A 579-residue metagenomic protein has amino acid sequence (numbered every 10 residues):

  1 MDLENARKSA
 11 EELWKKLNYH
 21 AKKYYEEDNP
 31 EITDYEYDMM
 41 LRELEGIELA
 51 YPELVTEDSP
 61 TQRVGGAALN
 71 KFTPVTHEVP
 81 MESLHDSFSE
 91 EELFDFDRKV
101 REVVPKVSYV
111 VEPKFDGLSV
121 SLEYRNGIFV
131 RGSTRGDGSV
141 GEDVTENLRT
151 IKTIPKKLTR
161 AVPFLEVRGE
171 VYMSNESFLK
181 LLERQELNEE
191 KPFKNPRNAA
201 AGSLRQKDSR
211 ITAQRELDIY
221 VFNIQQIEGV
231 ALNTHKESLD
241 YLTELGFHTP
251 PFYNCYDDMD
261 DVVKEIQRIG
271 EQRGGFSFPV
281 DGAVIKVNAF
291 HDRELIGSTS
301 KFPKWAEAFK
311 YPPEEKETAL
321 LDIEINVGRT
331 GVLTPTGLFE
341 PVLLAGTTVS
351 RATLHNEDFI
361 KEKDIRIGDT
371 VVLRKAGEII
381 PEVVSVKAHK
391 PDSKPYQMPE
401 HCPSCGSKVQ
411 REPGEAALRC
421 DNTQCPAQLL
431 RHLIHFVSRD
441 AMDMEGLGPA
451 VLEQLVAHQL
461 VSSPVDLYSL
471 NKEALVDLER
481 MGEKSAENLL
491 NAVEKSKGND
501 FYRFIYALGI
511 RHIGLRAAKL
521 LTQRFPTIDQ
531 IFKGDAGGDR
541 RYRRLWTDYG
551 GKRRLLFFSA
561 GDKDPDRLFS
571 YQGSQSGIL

Functional and structural regions predicted by a protein language model:
M1-H512, A517-G538, R543-G550, S559-L579: RNA/tRNA-interacting regions in translation and RNA-turnover enzymes
